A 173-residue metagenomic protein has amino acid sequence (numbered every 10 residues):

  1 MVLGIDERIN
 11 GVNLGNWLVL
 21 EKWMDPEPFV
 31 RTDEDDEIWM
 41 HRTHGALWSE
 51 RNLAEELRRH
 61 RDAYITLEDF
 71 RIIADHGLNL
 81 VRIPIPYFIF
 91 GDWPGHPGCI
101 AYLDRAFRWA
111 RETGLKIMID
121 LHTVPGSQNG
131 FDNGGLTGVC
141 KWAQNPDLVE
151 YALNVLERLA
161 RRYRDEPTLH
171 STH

Functional and structural regions predicted by a protein language model:
M1-L78: N-terminal carbohydrate-binding accessory modules
G11, P86, L156-A160: Glycine-centered small-residue hotspots that permit tight backbone geometry or close packing
G15-W17, P86-F88, H122-G126: Active-site beta-loop-alpha junctions enriched in small/polar residues
E21-D25, W93-G95, Q128-G130: Short, solvent-exposed loop/turn and secondary-structure capping segments
L47-E50, I83-Y87, G138: A short alpha-helix capping/helix-coil boundary motif
S49, P125-S127, S171: Generic serine detector
A54-V81, G91, G95-T123, N133-T172: An active-site-proximal structural segment forming one wall of the substrate-binding cleft that immediately precedes
